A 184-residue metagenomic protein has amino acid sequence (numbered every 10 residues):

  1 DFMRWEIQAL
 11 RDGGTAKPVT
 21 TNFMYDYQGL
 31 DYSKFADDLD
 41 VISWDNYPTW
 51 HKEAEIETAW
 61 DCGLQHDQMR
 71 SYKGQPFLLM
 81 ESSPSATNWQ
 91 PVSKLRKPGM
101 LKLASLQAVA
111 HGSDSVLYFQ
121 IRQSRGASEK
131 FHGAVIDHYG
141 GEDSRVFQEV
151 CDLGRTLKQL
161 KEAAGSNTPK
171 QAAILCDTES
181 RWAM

Functional and structural regions predicted by a protein language model:
D1: Active-site-proximal, well-structured secondary-structure segments within enzyme catalytic domains
R4, D12-A16, Y25, A36-D40 (+1 more regions): Carbohydrate-binding surfaces of carbohydrate-active enzymes
T21-N22: Short His-Asn-centered micro-motif
L30-D31: Short, glycine/polar-rich helix-capping loops at beta-to-alpha or helix-loop-helix junctions that flank or form
